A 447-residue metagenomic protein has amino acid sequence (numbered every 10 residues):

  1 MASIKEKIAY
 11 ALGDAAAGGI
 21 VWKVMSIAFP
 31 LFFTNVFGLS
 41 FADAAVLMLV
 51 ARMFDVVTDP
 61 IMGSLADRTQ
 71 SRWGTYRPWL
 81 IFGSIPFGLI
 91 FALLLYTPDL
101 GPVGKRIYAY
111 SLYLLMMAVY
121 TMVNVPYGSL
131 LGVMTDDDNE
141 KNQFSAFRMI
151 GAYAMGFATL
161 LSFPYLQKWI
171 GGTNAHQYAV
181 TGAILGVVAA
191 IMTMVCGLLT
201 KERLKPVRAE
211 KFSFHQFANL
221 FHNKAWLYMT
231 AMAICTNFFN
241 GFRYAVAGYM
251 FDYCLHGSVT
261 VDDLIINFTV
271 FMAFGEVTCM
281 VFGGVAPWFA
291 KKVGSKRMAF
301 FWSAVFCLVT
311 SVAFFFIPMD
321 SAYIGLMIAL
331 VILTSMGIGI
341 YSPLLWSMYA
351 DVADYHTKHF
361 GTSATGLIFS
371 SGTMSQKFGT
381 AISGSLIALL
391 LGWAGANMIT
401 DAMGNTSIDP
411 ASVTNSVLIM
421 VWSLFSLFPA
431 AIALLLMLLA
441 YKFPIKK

Functional and structural regions predicted by a protein language model:
M1-K447: Membrane-embedded alpha-helical bundles of multi-pass transporters/translocases, especially carrier/permease families
